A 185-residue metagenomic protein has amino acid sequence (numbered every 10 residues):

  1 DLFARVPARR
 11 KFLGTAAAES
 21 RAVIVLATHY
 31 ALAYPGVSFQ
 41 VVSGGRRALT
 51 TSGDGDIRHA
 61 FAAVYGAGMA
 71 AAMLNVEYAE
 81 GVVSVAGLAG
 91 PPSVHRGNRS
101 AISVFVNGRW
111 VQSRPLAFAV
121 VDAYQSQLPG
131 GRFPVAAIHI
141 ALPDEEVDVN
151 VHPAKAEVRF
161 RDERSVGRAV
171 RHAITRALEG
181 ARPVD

Functional and structural regions predicted by a protein language model:
D1-D185: N-terminal phosphate-binding caps/lids of nucleotide- and nucleic-acid-binding domains
